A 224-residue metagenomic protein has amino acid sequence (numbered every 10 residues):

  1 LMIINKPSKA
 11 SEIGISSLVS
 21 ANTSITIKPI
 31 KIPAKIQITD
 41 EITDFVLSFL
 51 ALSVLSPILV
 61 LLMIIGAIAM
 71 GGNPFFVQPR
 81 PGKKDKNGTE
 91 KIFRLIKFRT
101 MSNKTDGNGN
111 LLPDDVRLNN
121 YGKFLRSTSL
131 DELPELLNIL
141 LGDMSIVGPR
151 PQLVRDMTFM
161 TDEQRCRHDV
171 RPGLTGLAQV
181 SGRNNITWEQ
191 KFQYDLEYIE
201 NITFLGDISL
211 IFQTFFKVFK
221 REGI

Functional and structural regions predicted by a protein language model:
L1-S53, R165, L196-F204, T214 (+1 more regions): N-terminal hydrophobic signal-anchor/signal peptide
K35-N103, L210-I224: A hydrophobic, helix-centered structural microdomain
D40, K104-N120, F124, L153-M160 (+1 more regions): Cytosolic-biased juxtamembrane loops and peripheral soluble domains of multi-pass membrane proteins
S56, L61, L133, G148-R150 (+1 more regions): Hydrophobic alpha-helix-in-membranes signature
N73-R117, L174-K191: Short, glycine-rich, amphipathic interfacial segments at transmembrane boundaries or analogous
P81, L137-I224: Hydrophobic structural segments characteristic of membrane proteins
V116, T128-D131, T203: Residue-level signal for the nucleotide or nucleotide-sugar donor/cofactor binding architecture
K123-D143: Short, conserved beta-strand/loop elements in beta-sheet-dominated catalytic cores that frequently flank divalent-metal
